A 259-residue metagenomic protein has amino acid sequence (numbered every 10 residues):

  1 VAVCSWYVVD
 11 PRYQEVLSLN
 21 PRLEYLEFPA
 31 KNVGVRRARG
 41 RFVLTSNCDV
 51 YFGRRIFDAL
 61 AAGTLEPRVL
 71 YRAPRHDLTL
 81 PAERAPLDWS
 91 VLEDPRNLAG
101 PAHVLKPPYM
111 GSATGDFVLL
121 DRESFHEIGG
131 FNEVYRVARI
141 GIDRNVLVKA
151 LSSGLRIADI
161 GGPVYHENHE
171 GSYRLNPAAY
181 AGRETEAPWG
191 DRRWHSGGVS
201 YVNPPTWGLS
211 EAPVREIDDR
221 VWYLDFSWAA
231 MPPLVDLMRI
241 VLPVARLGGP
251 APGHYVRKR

Functional and structural regions predicted by a protein language model:
V1-R37: Active-site-proximal specificity loops/subdomain of glycosyltransferases
V9, Y71-H76, I160, Y165-N168: Short glycine/serine/threonine-enriched helix-capping/active-site loop that flanks the nucleotide-sugar donor pocket
P21, V35-R36, G53-R136: Conserved catalytic core of nucleotide-sugar-dependent glycosyltransferases
E24-F28, G115, L147: Donor nucleotide-activated moiety binding/catalytic core segment of transferases that use nucleotide-activated donors
V43: Short aromatic/hydrophobic "clamp" motif used to bind/position activated sugar donors
N47-Y51: The conserved acidic donor/metal-binding loop of glycosyltransferases
A113, V134-R259: C-terminal catalytic/acceptor-binding lobe
